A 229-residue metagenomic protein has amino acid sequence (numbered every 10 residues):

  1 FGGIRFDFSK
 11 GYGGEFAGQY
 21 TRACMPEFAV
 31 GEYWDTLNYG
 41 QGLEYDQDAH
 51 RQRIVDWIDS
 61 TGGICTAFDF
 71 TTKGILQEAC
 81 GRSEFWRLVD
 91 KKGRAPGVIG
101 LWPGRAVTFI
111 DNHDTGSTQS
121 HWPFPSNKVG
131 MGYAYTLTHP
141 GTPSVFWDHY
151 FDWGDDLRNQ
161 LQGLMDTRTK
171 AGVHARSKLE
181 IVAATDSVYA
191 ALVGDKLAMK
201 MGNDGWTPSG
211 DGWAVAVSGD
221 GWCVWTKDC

Functional and structural regions predicted by a protein language model:
G2-C229: Active-site-proximal helices and loops of the catalytic beta/alpha 8
